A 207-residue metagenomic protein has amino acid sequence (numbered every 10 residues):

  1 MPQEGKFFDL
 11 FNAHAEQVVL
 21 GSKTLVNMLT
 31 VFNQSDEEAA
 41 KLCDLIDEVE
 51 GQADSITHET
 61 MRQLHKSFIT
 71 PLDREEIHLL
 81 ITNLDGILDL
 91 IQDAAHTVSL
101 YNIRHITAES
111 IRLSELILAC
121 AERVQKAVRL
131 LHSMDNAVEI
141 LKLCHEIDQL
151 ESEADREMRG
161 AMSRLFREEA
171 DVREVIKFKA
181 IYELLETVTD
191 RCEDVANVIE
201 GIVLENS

Functional and structural regions predicted by a protein language model:
M1-S207: Cytosolic, long alpha-helical scaffolding segments
